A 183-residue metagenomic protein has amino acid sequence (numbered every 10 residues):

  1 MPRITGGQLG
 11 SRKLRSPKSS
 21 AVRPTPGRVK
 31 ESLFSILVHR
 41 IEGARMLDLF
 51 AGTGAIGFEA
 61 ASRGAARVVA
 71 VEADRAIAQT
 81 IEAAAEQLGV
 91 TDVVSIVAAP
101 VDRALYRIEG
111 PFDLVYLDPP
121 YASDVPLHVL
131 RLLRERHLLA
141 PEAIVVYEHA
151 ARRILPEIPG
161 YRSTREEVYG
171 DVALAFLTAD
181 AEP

Functional and structural regions predicted by a protein language model:
M1-P183: Class I S-adenosyl-L-methionine-dependent methyltransferase catalytic core
